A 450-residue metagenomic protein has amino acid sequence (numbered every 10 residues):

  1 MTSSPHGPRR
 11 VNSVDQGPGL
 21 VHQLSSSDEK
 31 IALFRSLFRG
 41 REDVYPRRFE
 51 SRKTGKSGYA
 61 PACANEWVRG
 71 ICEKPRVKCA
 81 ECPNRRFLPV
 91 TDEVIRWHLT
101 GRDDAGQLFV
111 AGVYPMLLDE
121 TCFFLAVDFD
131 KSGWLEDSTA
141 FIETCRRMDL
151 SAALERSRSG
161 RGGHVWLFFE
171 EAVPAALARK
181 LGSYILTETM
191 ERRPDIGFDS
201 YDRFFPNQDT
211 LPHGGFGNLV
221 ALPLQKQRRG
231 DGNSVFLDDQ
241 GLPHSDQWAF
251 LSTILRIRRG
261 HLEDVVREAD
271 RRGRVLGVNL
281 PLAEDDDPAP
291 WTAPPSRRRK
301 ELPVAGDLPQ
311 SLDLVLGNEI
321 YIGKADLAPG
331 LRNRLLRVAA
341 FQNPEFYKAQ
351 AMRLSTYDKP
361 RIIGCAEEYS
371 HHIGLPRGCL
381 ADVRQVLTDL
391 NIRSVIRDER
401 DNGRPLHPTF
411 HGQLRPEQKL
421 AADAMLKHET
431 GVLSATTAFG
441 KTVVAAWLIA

Functional and structural regions predicted by a protein language model:
M1-I31, E268-L302: Acidic, low-complexity intrinsically disordered tails
G17-P18, H22-R161, F168-Y184, E191: Signature for HUH/AEP ssDNA processing cores
V113-L135, T139, E170-A293: DNA replication initiation modules
D128, W166-A172, G323, G374-G378: Short hydrophobic/aromatic beta-strand micro-patches that form the beta-sheet surface supporting nucleotide- or nucleic
L154-H164, R400-P405, G440: Short, conserved phosphate-binding/catalytic loop or strand-edge motifs used in phosphoryl-/nucleotidyl-transfer
A293-V395: N-terminal accessory nucleic-acid engagement/regulatory domains that precede and modulate ATP-driven motor cores
I362-E368, H372, A381, Q385-S434: Conserved pre-motif I regulatory segment
K427-I449: Walker A/P-loop
